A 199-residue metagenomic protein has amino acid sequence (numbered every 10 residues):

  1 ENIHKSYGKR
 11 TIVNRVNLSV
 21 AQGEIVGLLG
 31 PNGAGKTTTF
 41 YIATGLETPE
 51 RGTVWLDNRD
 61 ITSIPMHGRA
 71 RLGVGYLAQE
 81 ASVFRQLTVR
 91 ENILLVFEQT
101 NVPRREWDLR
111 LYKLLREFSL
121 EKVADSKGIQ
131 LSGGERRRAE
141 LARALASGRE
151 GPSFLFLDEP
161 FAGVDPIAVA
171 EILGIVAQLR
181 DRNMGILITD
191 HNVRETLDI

Functional and structural regions predicted by a protein language model:
G8, V26, I64, L87-E106 (+1 more regions): ABC-type ATPase nucleotide-binding domains, specifically the catalytic core motifs of the NBD
L29-P31: The feature captures the beta-strand-to-loop junction immediately N-terminal to the Walker
T44: Helix-to-loop junction immediately C-terminal to a conserved catalytic motif
T48, D60-E80, R104-D108: ABC ATPase NBD coupling module
R59, L94, R105-V123, G174-A177: Conserved ABC ATPase "signature" region
K127-E135: Conserved ABC ATPase signature
L155-E159: Catalytic Walker B motif of ABC-type/P-loop ATPase nucleotide-binding domains
